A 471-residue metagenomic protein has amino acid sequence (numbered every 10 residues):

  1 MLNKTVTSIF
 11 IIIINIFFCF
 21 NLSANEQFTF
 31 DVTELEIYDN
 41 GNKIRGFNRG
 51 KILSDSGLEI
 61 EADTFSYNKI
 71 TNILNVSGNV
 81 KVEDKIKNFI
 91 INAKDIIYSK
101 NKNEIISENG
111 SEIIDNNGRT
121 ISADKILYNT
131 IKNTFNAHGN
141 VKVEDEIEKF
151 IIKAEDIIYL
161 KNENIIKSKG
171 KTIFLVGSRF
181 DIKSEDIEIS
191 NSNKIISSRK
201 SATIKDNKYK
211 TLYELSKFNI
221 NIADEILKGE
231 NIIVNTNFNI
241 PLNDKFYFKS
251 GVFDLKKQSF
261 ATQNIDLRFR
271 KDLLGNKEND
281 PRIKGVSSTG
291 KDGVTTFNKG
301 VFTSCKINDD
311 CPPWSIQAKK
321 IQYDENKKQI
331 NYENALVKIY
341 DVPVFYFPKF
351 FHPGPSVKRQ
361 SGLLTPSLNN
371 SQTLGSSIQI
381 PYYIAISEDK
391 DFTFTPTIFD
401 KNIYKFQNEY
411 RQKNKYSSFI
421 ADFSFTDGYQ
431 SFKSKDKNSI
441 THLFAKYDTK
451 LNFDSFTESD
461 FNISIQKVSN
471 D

Functional and structural regions predicted by a protein language model:
L2-E26: Classical Sec-dependent N-terminal signal peptides that target proteins to the secretory pathway
L22-D471: Structural signature for solvent-exposed beta-strand/loop edge elements and short helix-capping sites, enriched
